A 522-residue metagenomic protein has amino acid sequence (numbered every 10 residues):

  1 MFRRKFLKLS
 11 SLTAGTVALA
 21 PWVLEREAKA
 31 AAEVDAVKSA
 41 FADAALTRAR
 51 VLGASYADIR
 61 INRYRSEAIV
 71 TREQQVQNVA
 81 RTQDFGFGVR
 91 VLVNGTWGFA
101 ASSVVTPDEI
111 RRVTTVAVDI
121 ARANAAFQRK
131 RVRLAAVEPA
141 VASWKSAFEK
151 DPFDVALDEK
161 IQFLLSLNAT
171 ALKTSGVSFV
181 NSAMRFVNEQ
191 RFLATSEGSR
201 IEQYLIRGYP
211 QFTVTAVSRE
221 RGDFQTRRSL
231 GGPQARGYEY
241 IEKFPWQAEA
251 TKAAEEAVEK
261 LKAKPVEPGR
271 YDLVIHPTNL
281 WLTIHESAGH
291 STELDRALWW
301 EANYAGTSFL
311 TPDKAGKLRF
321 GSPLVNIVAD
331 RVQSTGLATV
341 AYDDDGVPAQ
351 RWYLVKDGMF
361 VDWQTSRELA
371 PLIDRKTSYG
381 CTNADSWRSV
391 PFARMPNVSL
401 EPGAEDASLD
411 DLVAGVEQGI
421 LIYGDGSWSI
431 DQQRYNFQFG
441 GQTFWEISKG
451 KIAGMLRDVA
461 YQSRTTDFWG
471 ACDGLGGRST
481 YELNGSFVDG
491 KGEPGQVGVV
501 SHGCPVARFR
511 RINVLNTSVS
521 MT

Functional and structural regions predicted by a protein language model:
F2-T522: N-terminal small-residue-enriched
